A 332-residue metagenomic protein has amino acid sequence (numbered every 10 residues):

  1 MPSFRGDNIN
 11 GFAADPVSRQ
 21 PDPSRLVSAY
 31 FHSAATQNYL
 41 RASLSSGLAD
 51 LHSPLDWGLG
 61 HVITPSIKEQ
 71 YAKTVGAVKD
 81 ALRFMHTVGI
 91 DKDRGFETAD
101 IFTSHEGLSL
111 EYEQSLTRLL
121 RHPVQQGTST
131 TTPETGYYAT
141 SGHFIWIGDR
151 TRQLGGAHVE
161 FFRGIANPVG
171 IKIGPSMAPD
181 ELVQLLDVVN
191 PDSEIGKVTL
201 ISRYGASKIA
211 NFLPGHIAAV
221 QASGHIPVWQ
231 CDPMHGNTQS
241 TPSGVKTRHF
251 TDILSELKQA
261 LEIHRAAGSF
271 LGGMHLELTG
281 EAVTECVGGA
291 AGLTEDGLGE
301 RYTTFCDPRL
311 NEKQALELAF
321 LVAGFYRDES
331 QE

Functional and structural regions predicted by a protein language model:
M1-G205, V245-R248, E256, G273-H275 (+1 more regions): Active-site-facing alpha/beta catalytic cores
M1-P2, D180, I209-N211, V283-V287: Short, solvent-exposed polar/charged micro-motifs at secondary-structure junctions
K197-S202, A206-W229, H235-V283: Non-transmembrane, aqueous-exposed alpha-helical and coiled segments at domain scale
Q230-M234, H264, A290-T304: Short flexible/disordered coil segments
L257, G288-G289: Membrane-proximal bilayer-interacting regions
